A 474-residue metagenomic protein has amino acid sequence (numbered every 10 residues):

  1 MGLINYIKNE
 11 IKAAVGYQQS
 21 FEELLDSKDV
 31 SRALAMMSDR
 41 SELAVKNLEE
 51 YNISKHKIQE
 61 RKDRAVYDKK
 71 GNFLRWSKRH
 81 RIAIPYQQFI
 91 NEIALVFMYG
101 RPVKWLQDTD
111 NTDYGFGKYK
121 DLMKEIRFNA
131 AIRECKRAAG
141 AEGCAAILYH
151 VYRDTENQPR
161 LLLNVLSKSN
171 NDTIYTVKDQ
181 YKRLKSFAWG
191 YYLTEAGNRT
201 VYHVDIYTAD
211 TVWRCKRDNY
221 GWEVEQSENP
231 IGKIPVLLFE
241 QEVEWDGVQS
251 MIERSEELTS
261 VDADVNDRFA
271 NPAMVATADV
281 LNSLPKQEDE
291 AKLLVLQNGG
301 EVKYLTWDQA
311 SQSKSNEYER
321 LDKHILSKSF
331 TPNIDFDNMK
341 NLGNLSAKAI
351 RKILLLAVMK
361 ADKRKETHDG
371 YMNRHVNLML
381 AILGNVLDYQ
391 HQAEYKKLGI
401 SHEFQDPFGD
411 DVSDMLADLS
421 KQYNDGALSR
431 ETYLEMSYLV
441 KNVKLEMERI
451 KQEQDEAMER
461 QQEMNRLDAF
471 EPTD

Functional and structural regions predicted by a protein language model:
M1-N157, D474: Extended, helix-rich architectural segments
A14, A44, G100, I126-R133 (+11 more regions): Short secondary-structure junctions and interdomain/linker hinges
D68, K78-R81, Q107, K120 (+4 more regions): Conserved aromatic-histidine-acidic binding/catalytic patches
N111, G115, M123-A131, A139 (+5 more regions): Short amphipathic alpha-helical segments
G115-Y119, G300-Y304, L354: A short, surface-exposed helix-loop junction/capping segment
R133-F239: Extended, regular secondary-structure scaffolds
Y220-R351: Extended, charged amphipathic alpha-helical segments
V280-S283, Q287-N298, S313, R320-D474: C-terminal helix-loop subdomains that flank or include functional centers
